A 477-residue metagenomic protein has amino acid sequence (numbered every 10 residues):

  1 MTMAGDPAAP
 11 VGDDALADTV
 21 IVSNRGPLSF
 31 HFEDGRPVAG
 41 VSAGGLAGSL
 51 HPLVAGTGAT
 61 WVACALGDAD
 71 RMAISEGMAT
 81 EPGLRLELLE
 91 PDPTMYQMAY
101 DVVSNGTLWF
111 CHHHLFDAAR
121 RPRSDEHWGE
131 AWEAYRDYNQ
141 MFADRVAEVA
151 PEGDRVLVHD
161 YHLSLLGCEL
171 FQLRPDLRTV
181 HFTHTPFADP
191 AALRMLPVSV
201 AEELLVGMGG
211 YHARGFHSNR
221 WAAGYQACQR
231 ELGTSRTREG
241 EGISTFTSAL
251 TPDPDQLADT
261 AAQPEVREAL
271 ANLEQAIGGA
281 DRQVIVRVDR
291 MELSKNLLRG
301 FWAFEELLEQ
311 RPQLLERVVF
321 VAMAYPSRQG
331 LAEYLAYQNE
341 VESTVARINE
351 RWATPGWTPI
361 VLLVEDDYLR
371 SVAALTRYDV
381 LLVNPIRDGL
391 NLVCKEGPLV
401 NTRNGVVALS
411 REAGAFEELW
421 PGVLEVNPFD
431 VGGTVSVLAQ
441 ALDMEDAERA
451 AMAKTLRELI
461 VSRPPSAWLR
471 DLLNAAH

Functional and structural regions predicted by a protein language model:
T2-H477: Catalytic cores of carbohydrate-active enzymes across secretory and cytosolic contexts
